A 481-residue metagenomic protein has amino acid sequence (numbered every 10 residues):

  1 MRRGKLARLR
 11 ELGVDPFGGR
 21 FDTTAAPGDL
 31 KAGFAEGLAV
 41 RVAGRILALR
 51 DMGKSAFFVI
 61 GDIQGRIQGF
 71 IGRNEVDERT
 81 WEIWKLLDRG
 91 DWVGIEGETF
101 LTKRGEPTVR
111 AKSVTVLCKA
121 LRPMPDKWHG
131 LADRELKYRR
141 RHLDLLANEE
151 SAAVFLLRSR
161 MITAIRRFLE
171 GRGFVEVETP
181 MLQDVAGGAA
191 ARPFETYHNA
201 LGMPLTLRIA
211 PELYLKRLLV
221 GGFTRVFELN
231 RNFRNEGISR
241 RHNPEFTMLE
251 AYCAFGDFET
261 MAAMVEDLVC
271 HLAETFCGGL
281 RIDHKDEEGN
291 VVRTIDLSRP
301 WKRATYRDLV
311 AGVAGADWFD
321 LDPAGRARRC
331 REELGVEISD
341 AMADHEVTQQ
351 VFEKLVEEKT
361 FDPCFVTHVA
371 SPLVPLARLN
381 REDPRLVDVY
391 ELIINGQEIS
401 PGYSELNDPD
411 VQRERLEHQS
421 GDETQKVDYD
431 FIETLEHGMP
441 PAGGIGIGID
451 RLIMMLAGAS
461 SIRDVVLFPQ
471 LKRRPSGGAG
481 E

Functional and structural regions predicted by a protein language model:
M1-E481: Class II aminoacyl-tRNA synthetase catalytic cores and aaRS-like
